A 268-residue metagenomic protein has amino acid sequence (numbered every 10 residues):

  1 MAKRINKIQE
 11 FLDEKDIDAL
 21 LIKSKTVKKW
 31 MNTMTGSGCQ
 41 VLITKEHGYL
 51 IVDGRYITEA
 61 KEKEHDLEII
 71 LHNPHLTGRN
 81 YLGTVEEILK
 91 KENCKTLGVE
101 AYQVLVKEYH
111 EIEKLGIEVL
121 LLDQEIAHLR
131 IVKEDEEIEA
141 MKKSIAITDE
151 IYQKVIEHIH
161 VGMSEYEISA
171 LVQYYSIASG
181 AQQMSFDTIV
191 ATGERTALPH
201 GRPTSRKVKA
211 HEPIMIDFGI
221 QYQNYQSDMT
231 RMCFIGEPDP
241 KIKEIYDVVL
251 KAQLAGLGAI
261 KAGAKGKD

Functional and structural regions predicted by a protein language model:
M1-D268: Active-site neighborhoods and metal-handling regions in enzymes and metal-associated proteins
